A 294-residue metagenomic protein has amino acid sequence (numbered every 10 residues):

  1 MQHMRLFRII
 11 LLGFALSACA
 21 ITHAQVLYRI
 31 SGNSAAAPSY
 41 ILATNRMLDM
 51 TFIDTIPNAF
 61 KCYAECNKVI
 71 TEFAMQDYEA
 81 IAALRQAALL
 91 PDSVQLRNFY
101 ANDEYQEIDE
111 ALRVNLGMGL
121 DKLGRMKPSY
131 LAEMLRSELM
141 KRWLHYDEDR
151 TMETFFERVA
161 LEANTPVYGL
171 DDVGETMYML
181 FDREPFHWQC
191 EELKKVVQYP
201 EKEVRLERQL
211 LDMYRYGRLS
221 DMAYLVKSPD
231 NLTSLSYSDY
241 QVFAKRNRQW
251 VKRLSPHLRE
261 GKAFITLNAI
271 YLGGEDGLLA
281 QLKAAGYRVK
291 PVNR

Functional and structural regions predicted by a protein language model:
M1-R8: Positively charged n-region of N-terminal signal peptides that target proteins for export
I9-A18: Bacterial N-terminal signal peptides
A20-A24: Boundary at the C-terminal end of the N-terminal hydrophobic targeting segment
V26, G32-S234, S238: Structured, acidic catalytic/metal-binding patches in enzyme active sites
V26-Y28, Q249-W250: Alpha-helical scaffolding within the catalytic cores of extracellular/periplasmic polymer-degrading hydrolases
S236-R294: A cross-kingdom marker for long, charged
